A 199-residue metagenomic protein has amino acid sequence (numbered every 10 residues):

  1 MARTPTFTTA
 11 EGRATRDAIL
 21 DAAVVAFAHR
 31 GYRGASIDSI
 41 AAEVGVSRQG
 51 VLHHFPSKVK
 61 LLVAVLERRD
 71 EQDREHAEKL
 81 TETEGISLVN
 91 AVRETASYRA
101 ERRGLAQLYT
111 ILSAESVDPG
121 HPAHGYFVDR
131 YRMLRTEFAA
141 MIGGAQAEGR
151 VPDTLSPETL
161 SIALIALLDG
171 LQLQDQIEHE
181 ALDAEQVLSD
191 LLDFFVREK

Functional and structural regions predicted by a protein language model:
M1-R3, G85-R103, R132-E148, L167 (+1 more regions): C-terminal peripheral helix-coil segments that are non-catalytic and often amphipathic
F7, T15-A18, A22-K60, A64: Helix-turn-helix
A64, A77-L108, P157-L164: Hydrophobic alpha-helical connector segments
E67-D73: Short, basic, alpha-helical segments at the C-terminal edge of helix-turn-helix-like DNA-binding modules
E101-G125: Amphipathic alpha-helical segments used for helix-helix packing
A106-T110, L155-Q174, Q186-F194: Hydrophobic alpha-helical segments that form the core of small-molecule binding pockets and/or dimer interfaces
G125-D129, A147-A163: All-alpha amphipathic helical-bundle segments outside canonical DNA-binding/catalytic cores that form hydrophobic
